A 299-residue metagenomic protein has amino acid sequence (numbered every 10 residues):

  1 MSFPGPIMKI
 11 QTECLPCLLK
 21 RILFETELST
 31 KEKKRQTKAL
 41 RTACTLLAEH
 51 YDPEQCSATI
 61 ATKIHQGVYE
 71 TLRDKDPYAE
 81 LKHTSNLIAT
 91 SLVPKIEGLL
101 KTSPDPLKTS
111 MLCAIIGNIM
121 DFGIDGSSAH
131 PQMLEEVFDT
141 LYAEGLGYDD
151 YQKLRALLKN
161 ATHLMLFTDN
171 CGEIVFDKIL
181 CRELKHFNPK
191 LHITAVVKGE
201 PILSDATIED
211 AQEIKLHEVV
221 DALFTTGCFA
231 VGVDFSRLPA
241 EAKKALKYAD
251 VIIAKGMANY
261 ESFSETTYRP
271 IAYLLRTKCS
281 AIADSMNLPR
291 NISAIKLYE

Functional and structural regions predicted by a protein language model:
S2-H163: Electropositive, gly/pro-rich neighborhoods at or near active sites that engage anionic ligands
T162-H163, K190-T194, P270: Residues at the starts of beta-strands that form the adenosine-phosphate
H163-M165, D250-V251: Structural motif
D169-K178, E200-I202, M257-E261: Gly/Ser/Thr-rich loops at beta-strand to alpha-helix junctions that form or flank small-molecule/cofactor-binding
C171-P189, T194: Histidine-anchored nucleotide/phosphate-binding helix
V197-G199, D210-E299: C-terminal functional extensions of proteins
